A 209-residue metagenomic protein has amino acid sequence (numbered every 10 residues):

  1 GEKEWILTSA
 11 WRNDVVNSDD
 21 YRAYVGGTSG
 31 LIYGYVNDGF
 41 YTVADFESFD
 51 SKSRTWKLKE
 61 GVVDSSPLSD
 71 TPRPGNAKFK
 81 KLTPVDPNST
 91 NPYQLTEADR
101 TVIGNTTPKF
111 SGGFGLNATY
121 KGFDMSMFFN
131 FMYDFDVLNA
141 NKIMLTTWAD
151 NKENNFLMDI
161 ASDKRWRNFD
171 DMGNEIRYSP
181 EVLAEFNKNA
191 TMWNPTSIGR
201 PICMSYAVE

Functional and structural regions predicted by a protein language model:
G1-E209: Outer/extracellular conduits and scaffolds centered on Gram-negative outer-membrane beta-barrels
